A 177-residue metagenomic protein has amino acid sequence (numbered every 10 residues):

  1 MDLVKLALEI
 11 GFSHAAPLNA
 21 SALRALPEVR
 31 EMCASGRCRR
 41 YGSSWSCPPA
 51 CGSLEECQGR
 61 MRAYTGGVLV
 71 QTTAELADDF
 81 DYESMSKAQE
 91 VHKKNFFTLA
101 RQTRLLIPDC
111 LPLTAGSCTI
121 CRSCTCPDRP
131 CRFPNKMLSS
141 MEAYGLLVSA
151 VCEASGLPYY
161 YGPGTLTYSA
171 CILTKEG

Functional and structural regions predicted by a protein language model:
M1-N19: TRNA-binding/sensing appendages of the translation machinery
S13-S44, P48-G177: Catalytic cores of enzyme domains
